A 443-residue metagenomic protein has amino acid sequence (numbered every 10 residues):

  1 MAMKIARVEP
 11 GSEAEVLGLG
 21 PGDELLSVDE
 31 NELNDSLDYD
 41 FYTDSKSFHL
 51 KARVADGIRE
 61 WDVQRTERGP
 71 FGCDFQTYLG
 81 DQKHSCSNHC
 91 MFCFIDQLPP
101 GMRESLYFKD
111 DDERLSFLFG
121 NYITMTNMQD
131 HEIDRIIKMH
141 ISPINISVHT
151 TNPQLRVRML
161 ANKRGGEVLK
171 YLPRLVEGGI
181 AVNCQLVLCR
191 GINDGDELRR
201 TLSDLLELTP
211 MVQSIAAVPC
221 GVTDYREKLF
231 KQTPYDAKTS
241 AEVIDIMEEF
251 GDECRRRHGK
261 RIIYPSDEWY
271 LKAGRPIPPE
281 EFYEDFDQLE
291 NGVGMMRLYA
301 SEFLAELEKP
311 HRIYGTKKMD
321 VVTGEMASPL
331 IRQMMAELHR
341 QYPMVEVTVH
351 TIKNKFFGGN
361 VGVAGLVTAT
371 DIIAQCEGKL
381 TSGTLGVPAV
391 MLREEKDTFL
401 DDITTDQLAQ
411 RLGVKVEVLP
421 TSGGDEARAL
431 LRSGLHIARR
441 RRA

Functional and structural regions predicted by a protein language model:
A2-P10, E30-L33: Short, structured beta-strand/loop micro-motifs enriched in basic residues and often containing a Trp
K4, G274-A443: Radical SAM enzyme core and accessory elements
A14-N34: Conserved PDZ fold ligand-binding element
S27-K51: PDZ domains, with a preference for the canonical peptide-binding region formed by the helix
D56-I58, R65-M211, G221-F250: Conserved Radical SAM active-site core
P143-N145, A181-N183, S214-A216, I262-Y264 (+1 more regions): Structural preference for beta-strand elements that scaffold enzyme active sites
G191-I192, V212-K238, H258-E281, K353-N360 (+1 more regions): Flexible glycine/acidic-rich beta-alpha junction loops that bind and position SAM and/or redox cofactors in anaerobic
